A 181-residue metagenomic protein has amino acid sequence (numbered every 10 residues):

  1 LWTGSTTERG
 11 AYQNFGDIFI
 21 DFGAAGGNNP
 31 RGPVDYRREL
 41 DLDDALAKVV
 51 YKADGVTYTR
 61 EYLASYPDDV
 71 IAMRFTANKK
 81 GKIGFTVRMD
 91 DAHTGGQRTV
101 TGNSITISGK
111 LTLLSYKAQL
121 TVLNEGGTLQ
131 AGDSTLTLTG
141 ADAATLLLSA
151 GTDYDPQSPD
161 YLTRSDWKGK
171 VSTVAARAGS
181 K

Functional and structural regions predicted by a protein language model:
L1-K181: Aromatic-residue-lined binding/catalytic grooves and analogous aromatic/hydrophobic interfacial grooves in multimeric
